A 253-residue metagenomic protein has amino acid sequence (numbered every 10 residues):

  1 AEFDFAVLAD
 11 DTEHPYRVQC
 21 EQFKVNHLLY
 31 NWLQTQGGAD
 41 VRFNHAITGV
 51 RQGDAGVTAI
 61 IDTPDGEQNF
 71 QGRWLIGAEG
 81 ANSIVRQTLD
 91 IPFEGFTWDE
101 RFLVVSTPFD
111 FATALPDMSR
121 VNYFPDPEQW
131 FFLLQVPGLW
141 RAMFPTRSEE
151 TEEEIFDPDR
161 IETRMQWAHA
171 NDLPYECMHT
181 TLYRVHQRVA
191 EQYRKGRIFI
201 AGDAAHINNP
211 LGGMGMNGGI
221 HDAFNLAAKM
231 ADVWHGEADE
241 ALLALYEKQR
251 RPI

Functional and structural regions predicted by a protein language model:
A1-I253: Core Rossmann-like FAD-binding/catalytic domain of the broad FAD-dependent monooxygenase superfamily
